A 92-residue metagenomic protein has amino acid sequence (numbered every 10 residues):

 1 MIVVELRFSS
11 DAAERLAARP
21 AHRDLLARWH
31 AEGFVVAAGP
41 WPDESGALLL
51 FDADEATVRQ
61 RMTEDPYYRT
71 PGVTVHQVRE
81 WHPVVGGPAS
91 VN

Functional and structural regions predicted by a protein language model:
M1-N92: Conserved, structured core segments of small domains
